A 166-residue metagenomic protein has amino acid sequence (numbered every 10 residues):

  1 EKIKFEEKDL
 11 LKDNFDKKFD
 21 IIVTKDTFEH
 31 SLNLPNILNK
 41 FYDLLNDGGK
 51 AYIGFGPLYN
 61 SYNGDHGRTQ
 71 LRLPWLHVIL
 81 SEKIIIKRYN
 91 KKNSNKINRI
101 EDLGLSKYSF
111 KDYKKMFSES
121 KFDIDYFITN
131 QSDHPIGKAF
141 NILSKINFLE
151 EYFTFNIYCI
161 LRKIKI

Functional and structural regions predicted by a protein language model:
E1-G64, Y158-K163: Conserved SAM-binding loop
P35-N36, K40, K50-R162: S-adenosyl-L-methionine-dependent methyltransferase catalytic module, highlighting the catalytic core
I166: Flexible, glycine-/basic-rich loop-and-beta segments that form/coincide with the SAM-dependent methyltransferase
